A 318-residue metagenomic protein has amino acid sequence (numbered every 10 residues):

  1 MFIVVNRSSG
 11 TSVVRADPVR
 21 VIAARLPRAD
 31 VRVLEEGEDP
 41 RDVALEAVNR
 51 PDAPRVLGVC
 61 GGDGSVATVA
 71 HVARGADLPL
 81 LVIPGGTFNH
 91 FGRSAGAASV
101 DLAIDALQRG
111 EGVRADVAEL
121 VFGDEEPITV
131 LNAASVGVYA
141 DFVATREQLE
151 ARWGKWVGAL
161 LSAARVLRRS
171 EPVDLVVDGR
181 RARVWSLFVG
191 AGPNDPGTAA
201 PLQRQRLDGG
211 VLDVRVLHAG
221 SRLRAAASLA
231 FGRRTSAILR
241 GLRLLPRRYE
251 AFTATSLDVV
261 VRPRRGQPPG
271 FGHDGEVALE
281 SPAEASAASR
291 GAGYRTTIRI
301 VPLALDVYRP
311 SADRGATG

Functional and structural regions predicted by a protein language model:
M1-L57, A67, L102, V307 (+1 more regions): ATP/NTP phosphate-donor binding region
S8, R32-E35, R74-L81, G85-A191: Catalytic core of DAGKc-family lipid kinases
D63: Polar, low-complexity loop segments and adjacent catalytic/binding residues used for recognizing and processing sugar
Y139-F142, D195-T198, R222-A226: Short acidic/glycine-rich loop or secondary-structure boundary segments that cap or lie
E150-V157, A200-A226: Gly/Ser/Thr-rich active-site loops/lids in small-molecule metabolic enzymes that frequently grip phosphoryl groups
G179, R206, V216-G318: ATP/nucleoside-binding phosphotransfer catalytic cores, i.e., glycine-rich phosphate-binding loops
R181-P193, T198-R206, G210: Mixed-charge interfacial surface used for oligomerization/domain docking and macromolecular partner engagement
